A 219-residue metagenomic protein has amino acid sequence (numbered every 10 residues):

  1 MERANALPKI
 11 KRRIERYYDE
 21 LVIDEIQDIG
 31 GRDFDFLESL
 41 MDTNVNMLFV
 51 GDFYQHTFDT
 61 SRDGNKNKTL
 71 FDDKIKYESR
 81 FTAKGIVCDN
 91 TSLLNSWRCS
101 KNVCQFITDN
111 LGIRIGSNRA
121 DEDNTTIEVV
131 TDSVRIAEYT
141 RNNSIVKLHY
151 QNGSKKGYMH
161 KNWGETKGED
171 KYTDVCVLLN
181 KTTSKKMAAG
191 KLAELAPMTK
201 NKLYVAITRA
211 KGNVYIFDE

Functional and structural regions predicted by a protein language model:
M1-E219: The feature marks helicase ATPase cores and/or their adjacent C-terminal helical subdomains in SF1/SF2/AAA+ helicases
